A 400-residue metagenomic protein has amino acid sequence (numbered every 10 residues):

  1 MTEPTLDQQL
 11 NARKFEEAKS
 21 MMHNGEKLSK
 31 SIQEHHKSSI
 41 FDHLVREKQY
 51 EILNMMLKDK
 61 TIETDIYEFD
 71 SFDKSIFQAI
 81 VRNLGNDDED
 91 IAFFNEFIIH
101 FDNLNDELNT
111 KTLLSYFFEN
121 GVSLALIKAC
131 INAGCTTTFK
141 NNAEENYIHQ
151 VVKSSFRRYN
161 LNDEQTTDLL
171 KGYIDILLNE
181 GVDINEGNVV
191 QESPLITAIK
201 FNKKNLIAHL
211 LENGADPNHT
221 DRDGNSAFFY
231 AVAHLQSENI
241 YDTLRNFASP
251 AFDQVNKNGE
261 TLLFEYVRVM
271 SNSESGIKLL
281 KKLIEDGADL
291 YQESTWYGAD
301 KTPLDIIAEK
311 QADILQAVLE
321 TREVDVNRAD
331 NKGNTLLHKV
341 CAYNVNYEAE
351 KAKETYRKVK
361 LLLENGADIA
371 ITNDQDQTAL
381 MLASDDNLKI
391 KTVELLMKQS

Functional and structural regions predicted by a protein language model:
M1-A12, N246-K257, S271-G298, E309-D325 (+5 more regions): Ankyrin-repeat-protein effector appendages
M1-I52: N-terminal segments that cap or nucleate solenoid repeat domains
T2-L6, S31-H43, Y67-R82, D106-F118 (+7 more regions): Ankyrin-repeat boundary/"N-cap" motif
Q8-R13, H43-Q49, A79-E89, Y116-S123 (+7 more regions): Ankyrin repeat A-helix N-terminal signature
E16, E51, A92, L108 (+8 more regions): Structural detector for tandem alpha-solenoid helical repeats, activating at a conserved register within the helical
M22-K27, M55-T64, F93-N103, K128-T137 (+7 more regions): Ankyrin repeat domain, specifically the short helix-to-loop turn at the C-terminus of the second helix of each repeat
L113-A133, V189-D216, R222-D223, G298-N346 (+1 more regions): A short, hydrophobic/aromatic-rich structural module that often spans a beta strand with its adjoining loop
N120-N256, S273: Solenoidal tandem-repeat scaffolds enriched in leucines and small polar residues
